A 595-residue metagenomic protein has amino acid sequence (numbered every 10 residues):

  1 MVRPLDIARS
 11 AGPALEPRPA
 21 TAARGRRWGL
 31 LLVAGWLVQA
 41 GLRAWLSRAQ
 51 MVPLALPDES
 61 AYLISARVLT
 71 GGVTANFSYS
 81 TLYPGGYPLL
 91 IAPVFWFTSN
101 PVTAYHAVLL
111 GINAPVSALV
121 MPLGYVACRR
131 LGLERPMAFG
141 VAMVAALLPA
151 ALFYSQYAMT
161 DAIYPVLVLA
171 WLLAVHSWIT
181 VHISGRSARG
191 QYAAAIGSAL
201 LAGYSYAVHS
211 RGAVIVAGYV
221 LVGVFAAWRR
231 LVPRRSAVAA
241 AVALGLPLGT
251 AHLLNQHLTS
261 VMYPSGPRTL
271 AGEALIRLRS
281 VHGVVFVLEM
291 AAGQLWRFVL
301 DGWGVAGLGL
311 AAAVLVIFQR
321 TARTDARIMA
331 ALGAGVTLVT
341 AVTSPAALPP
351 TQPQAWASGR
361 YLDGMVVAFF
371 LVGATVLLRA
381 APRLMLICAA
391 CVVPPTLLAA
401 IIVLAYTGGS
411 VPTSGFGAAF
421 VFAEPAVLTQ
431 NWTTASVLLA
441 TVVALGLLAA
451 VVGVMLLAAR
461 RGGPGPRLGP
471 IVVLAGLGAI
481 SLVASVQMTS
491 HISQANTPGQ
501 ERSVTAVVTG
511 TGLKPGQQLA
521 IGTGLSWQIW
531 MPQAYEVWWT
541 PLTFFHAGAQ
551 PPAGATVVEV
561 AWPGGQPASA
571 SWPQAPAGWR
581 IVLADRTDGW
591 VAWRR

Functional and structural regions predicted by a protein language model:
M1-A44, A239-L244, V316-F318, M329-A330 (+2 more regions): Start-transfer (signal-anchor) and selected internal transmembrane alpha helices of multi-pass inner/ER membrane
R24-L56, V242-L258, A334-A341, P395-A399 (+1 more regions): Transmembrane signal-anchor helices characteristic of membrane glycosylation enzymes that use polyprenol
V33, Q294-A330, A334, F369-T375 (+2 more regions): Hydrophobic, aromatic-rich transmembrane alpha-helices and their immediate juxtamembrane boundary segments
A49-L63, S78-V94, N100-A104, N496: Extracytoplasmic catalytic/substrate-binding loops of multi-pass membrane glycan-assembly enzymes
G111-G132, A170: Transmembrane-helix motifs of polytopic, lipid-linked glycan transferases
V141-A142, G190-H209, Y219-L221, A243-G249: Membrane-interface alpha helices of multi-pass inner-membrane proteins
A150-Y164, R211: Short acidic/glycine- and proline-prone juxtamembrane loop motifs at membrane-interface regions of multi-pass membrane
Y204, V216, F225, R229-R230 (+3 more regions): Membrane-lumen/periplasm interface segments of specific transmembrane helices in polyprenyl phosphate-linked
